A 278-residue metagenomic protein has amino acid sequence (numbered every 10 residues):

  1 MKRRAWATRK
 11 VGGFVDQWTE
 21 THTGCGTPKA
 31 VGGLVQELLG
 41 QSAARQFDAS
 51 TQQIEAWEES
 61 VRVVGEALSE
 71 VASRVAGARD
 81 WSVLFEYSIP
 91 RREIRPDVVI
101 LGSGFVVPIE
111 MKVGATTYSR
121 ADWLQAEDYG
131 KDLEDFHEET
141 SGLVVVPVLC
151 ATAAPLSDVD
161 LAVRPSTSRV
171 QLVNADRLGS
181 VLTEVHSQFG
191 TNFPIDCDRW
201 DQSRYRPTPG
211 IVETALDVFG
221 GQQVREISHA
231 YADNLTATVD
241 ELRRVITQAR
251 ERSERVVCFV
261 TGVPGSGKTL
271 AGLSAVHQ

Functional and structural regions predicted by a protein language model:
M1-V212: Accessory nucleic-acid engagement/destabilization modules that flank
S88-R91, R250, P264: Replace "in large, NTP-powered and nucleic-acid-processing enzymes" with "in large, NTP-powered factors and other
V218-I227, E254-R255: Short glycine/proline-rich turn/loop motifs
V224-A237: Dynamic helix-loop-helix/coil hinge segments at AAA+ ATPase domain boundaries and subdomain interfaces
L235, P264-G265, A275: Non-catalytic interaction surface on structured domains
T236-R252, L273: Pre-Walker A adenine-sensing motif
V257-T269: Walker A/P-loop nucleotide-binding motif
T269-H277: Motif I (Walker A/P-loop) of helicase-class P-loop NTPases
